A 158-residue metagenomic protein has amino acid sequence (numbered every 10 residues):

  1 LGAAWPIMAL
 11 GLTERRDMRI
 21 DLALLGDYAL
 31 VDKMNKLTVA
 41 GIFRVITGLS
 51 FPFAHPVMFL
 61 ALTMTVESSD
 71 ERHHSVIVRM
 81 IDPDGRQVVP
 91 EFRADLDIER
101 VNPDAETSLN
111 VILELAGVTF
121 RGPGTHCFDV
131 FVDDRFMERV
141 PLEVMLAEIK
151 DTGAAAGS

Functional and structural regions predicted by a protein language model:
L12-P123, C127-V132, F136-S158: Contiguous segments within soluble domain cores/interaction surfaces
